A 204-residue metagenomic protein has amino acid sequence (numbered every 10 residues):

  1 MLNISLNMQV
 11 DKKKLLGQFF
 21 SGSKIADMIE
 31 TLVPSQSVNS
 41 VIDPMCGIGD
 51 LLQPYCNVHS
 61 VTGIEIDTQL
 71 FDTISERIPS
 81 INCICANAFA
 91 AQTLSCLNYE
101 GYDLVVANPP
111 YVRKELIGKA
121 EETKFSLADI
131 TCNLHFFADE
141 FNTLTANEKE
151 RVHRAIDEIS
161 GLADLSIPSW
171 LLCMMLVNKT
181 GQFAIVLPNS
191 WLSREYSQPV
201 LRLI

Functional and structural regions predicted by a protein language model:
M1-R77, I81-N82, N87, Q92 (+4 more regions): Class I S-adenosyl-L-methionine
Q9, G17, D50-L52, A88-I204: SAM-dependent methyltransferase catalytic-core segment centered on the flexible catalytic loop and adjoining short
